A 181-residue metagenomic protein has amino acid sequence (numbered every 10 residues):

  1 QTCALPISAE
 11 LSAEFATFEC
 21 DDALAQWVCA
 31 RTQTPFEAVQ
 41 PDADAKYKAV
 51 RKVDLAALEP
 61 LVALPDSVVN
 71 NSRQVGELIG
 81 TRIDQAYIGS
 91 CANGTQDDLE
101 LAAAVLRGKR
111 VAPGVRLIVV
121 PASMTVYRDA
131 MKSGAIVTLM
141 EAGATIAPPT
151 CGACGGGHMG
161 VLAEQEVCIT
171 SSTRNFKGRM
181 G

Functional and structural regions predicted by a protein language model:
T2-L5: Short, small-residue-biased leader/transition segments that mark boundaries at the very start of proteins
A9-P113, V119-P148: Accessory "access/gating" subregions that flank catalytic or transport cores
D129-G181: Thiamine diphosphate
